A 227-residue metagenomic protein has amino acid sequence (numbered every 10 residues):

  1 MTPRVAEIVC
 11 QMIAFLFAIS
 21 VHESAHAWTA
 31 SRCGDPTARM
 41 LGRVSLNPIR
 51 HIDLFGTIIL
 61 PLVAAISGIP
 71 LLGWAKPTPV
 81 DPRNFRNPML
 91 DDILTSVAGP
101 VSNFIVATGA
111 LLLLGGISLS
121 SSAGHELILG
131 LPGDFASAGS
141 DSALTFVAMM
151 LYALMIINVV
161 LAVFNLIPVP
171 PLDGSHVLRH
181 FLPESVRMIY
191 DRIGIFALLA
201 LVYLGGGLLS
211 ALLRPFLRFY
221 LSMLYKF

Functional and structural regions predicted by a protein language model:
M1-F227: Hydrophobic transmembrane alpha-helices and their immediate loop junctions in multi-pass integral membrane proteins
